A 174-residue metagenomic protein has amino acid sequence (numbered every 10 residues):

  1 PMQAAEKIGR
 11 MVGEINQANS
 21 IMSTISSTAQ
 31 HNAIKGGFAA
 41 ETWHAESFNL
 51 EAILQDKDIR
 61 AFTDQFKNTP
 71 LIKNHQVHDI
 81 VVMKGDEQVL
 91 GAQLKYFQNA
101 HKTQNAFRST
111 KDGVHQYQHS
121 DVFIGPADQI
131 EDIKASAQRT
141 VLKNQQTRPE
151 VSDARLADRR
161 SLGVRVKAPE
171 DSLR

Functional and structural regions predicted by a protein language model:
P1, I8, T103-F107, I133 (+1 more regions): Generic structural signal of hydrophobic/aromatic residues within well-ordered alpha-helices of folded domains
P1-I21, I25, A154: Interfaces and regulatory segments of ATP-dependent nucleotide/adenylate/phosphodiester-chemistry enzymes
E14-T110: Catalytic centers of nucleases
K111-R174: Membrane-active amphipathic alpha-helices
